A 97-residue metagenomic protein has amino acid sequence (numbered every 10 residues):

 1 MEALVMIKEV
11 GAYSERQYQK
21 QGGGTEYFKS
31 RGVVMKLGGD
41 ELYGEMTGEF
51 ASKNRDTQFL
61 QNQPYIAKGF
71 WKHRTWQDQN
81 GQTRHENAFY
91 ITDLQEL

Functional and structural regions predicted by a protein language model:
M1-L97: Single-stranded nucleic acid-binding surfaces, predominantly the OB-fold ssDNA-binding core
